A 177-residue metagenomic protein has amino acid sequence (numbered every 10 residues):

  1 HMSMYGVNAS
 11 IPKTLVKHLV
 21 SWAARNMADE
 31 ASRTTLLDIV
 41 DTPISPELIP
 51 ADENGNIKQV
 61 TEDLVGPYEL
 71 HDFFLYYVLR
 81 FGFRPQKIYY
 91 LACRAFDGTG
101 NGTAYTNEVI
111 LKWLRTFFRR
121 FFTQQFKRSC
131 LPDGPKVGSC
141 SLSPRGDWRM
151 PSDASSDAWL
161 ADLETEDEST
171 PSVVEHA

Functional and structural regions predicted by a protein language model:
H1-A177: ATP/NTP-dependent adenylation/nucleotidyl-transfer catalytic domains that generate, transfer, or process NMP-activated
